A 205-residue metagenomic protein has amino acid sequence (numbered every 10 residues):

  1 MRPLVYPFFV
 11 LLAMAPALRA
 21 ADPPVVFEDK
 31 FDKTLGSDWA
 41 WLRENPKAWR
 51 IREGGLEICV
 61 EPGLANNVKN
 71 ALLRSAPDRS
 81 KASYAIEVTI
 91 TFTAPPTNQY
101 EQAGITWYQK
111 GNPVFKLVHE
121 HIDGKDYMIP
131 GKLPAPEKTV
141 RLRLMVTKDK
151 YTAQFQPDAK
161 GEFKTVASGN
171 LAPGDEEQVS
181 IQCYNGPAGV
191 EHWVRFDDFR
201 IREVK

Functional and structural regions predicted by a protein language model:
M1-V5: Positively charged n-region of N-terminal signal peptides that target proteins for export
Y6-A15: Bacterial N-terminal signal peptides
A21-K205: Extracellular glycan-recognition regions
